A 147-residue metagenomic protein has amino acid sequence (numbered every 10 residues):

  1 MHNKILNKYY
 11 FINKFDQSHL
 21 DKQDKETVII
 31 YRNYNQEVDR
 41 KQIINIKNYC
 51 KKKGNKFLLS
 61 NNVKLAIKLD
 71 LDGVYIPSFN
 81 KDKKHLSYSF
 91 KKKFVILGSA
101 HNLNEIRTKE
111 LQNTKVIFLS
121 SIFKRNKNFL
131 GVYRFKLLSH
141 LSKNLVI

Functional and structural regions predicted by a protein language model:
M1-K83, Y88-K115, K143-N144: Conserved N-terminal beta1-alpha1 strand-loop-helix module at the mouth
Q112-I147: Active-site/ligand-binding-proximal alpha/beta "capping" segment
